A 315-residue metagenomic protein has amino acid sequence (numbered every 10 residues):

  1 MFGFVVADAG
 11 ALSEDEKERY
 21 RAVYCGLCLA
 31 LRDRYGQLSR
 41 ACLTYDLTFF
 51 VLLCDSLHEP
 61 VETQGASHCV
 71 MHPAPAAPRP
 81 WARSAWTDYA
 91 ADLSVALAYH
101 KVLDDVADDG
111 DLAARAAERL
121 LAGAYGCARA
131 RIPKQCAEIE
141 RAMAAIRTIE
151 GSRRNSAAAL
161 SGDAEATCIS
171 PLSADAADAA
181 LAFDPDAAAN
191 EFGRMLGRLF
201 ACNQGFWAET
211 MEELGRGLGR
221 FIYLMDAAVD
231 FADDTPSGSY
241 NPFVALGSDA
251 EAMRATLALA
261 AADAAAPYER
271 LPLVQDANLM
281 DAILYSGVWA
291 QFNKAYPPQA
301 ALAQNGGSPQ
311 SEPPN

Functional and structural regions predicted by a protein language model:
M1-F192, L196-E213, R220, L224-T256 (+5 more regions): Acidic catalytic motifs of isoprenoid enzymes
